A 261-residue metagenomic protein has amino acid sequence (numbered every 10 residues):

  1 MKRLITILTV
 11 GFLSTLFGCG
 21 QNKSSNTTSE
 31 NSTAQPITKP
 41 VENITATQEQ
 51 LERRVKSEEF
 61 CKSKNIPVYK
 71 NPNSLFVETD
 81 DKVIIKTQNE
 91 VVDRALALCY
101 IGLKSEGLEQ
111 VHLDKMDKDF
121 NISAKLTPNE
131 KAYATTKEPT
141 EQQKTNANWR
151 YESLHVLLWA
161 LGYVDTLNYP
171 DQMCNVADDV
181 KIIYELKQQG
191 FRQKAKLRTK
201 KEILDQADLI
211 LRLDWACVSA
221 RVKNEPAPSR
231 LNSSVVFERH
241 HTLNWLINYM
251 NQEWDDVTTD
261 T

Functional and structural regions predicted by a protein language model:
K2-T9: Sec-dependent signal peptide recognition, specifically the positively charged N-region followed immediately by
V10-G11, I247: Short, linear, compositionally biased motifs with a strong N-terminal bias
T15-G18: C-terminal motif of bacterial Sec signal peptides marking the signal peptidase cleavage site
G20-N22: Bacterial signal peptide processing site
N31-T261: Extended, charge-rich alpha-helical interface modules
